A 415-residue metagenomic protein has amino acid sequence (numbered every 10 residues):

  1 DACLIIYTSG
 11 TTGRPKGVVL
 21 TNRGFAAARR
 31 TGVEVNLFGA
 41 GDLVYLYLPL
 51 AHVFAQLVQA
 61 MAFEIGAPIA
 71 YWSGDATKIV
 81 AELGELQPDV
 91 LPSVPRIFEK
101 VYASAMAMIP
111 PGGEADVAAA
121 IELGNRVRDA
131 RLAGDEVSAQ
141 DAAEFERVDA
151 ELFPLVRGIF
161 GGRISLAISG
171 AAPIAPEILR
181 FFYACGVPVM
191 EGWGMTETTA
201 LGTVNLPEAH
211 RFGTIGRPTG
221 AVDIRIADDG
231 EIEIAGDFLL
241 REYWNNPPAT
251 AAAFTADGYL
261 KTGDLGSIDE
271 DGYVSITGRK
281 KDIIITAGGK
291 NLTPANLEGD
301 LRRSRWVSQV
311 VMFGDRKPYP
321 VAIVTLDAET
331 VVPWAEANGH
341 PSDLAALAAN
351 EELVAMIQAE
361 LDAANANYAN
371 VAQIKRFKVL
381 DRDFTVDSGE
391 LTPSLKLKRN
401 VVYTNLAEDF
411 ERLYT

Functional and structural regions predicted by a protein language model:
D1-Y7, R14, L37-L43: Conserved pre-ATP/AMP-binding loop-to-beta segment of ANL
A26-L43, L50-F153, R163, P188: Conserved AMP-binding/adenylation subdomain of ANL enzymes
A70-W72, Q140-E146, G162-S169, I174-G230 (+2 more regions): Conserved ATP-binding loop and adjacent catalytic segment of the adenylate-forming AMP-binding
P218-T286, R303: Conserved ATP-binding/catalytic segment of the ANL
L239, Y273-R302, V331-E351, V371-A372 (+2 more regions): Adenylate-forming
L265, E270, R303-T330: C-terminal boundary motif of the adenylate-forming
Q309-M312, Q358-T415: Conserved C-terminal "lid"/linker of ANL adenylate-forming enzymes
D315-G339, N367-D381: Conserved loop-to-beta-strand segment in the C-terminal subdomain of adenylate-forming
